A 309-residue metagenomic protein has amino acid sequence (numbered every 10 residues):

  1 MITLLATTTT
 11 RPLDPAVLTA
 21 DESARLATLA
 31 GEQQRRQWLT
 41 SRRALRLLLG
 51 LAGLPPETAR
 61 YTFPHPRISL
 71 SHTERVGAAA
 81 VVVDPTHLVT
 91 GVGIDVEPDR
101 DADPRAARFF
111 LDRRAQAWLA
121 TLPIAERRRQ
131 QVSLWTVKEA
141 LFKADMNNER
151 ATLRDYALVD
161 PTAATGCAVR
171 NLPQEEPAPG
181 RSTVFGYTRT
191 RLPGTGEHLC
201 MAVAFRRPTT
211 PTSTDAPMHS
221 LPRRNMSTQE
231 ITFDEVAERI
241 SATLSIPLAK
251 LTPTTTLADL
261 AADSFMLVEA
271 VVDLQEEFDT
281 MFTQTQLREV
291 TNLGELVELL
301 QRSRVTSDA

Functional and structural regions predicted by a protein language model:
M1-R224: Core catalytic alpha/beta fold that binds nucleotide/phospho-ligands
M226-A249, R302-A309: Thiotemplate assembly-line natural product biosynthesis machinery
A249, A258, T285-R288: Pre-signature/interface helix of ABC/ABC-like ATPase nucleotide-binding domains
T254, A258-L260: N-terminal helix-turn-helix DNA-binding core of bacterial DNA-binding proteins
T256, T291-E295: Short, structural beta-strand-to-alpha-helix junction motif
L267-T291: Phosphopantetheinylated carrier protein domains
G294-E298, S303: C-terminal structural segments of small proteins and small subunits
